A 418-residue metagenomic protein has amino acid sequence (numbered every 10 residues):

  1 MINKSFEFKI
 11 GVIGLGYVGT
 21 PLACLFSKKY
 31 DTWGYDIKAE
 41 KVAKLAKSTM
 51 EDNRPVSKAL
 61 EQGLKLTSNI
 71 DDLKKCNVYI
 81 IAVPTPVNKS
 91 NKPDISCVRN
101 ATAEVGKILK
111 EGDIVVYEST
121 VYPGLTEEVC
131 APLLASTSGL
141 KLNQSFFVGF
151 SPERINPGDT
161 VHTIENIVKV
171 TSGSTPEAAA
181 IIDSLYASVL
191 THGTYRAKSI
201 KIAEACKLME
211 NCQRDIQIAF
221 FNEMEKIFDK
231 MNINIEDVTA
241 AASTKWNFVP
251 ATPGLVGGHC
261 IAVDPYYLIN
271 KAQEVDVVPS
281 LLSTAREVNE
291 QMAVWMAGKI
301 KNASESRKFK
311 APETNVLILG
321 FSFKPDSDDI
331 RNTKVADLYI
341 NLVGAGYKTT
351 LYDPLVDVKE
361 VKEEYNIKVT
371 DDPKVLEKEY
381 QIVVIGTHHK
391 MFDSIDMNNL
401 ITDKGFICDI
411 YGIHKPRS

Functional and structural regions predicted by a protein language model:
M1-S418: Structural/interface elements that position substrates and couple domains in central-metabolism enzymes
